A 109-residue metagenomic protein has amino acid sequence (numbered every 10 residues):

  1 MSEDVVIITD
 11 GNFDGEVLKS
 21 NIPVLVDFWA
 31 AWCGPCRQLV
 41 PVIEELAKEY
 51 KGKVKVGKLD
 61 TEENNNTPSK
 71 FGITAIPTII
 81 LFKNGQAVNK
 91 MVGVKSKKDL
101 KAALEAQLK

Functional and structural regions predicted by a protein language model:
M1-D4, K109: N-terminal targeting signals for export/organelle localization
V5-V24, N65: A short beta-strand-turn-helix
N21-I22, F28-W32, A75: Short pre-active-site segment immediately N-terminal to redox-active cysteine/selenocysteine motifs in thiol-based
N21-P23, Q38-L59: Conserved helix-turn-beta segment immediately C-terminal to the redox Cys motif in thioredoxin-like folds
F28-V42: Conserved redox-active cysteine motifs that mediate thiol-disulfide chemistry, especially di-cysteine Cys-X(1-2)-Cys
L59-T67: Structural microenvironment flanking redox-active thiols in thiol-disulfide oxidoreductases
T67-I76, I80-V88, V94: Structural alpha/beta surface segment adjacent to cysteine/selenocysteine redox centers across thiol/disulfide enzymes
K83-K109: Non-catalytic, surface beta->alpha helical segment in thiol-disulfide oxidoreductase systems
